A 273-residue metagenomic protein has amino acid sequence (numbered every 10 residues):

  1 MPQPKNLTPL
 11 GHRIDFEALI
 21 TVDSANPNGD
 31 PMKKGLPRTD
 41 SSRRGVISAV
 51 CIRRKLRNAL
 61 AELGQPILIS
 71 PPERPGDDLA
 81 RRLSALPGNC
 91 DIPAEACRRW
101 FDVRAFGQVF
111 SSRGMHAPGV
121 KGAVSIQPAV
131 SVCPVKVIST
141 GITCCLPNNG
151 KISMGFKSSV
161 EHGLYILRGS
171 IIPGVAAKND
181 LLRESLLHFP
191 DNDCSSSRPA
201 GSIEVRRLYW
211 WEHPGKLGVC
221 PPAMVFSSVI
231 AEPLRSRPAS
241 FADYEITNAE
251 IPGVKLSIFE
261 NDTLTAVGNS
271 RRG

Functional and structural regions predicted by a protein language model:
M1-V50, R54-G273: Basic polyanion-binding and macromolecular-assembly surfaces
